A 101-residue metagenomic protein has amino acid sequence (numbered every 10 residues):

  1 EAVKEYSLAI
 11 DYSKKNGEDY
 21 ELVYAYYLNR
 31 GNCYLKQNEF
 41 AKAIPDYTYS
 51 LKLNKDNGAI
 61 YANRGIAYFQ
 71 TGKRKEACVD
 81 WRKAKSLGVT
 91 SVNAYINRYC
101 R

Functional and structural regions predicted by a protein language model:
E1-R101: Alpha-helical tetratricopeptide repeat
